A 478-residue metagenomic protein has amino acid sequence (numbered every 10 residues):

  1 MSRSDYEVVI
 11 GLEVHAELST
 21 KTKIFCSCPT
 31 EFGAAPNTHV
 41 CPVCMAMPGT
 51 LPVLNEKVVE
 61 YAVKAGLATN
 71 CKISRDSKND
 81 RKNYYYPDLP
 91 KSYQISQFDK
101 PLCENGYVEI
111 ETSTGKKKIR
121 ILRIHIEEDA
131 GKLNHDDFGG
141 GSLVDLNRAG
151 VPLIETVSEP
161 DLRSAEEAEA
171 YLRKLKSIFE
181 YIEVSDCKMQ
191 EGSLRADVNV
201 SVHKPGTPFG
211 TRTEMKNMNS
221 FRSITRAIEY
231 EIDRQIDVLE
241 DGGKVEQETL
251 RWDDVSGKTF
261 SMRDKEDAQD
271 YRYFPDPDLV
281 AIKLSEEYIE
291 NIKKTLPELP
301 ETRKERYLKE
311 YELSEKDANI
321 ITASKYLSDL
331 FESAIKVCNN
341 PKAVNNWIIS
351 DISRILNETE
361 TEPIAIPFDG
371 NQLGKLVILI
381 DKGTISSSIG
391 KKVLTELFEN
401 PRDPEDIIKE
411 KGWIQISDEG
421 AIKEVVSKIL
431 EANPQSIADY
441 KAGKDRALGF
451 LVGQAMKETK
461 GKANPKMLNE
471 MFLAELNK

Functional and structural regions predicted by a protein language model:
M1-E298, K309, E315, K336-N340 (+1 more regions): Basic, nucleic-acid-interacting segments
G11, V59, L172, T225 (+6 more regions): Hydrophobic face of alpha-helices
S19, D233, S328, E332 (+7 more regions): Amphipathic alpha-helical core segments of compact helical bundles
E191-K204, L308-E332, P341-T359, N371-L373 (+2 more regions): Core structural elements
I364-G374, I378, S387-K457: Strongly charged, low-complexity linkers/loops
G383-T384: Extended, charged alpha-helical coiled-coil/arm scaffolds that mediate oligomerization and mechanical coupling in large
D445-K478: Short, amphipathic C-terminal "tail helix"
